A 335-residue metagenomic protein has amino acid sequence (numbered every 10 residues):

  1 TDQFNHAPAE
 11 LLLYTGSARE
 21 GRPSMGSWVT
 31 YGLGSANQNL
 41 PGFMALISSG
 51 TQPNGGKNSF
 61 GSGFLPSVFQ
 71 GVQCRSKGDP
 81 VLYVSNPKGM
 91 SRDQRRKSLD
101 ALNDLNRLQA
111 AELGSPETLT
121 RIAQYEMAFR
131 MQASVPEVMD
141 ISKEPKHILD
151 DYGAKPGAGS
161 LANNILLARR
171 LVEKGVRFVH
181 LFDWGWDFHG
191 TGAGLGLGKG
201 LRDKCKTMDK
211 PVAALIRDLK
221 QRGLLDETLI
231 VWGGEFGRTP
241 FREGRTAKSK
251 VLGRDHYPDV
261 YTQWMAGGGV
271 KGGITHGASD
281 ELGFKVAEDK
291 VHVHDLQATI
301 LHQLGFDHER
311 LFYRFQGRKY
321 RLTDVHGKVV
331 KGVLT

Functional and structural regions predicted by a protein language model:
T1-T335: Ligand-binding pockets and gating/stacking loops
